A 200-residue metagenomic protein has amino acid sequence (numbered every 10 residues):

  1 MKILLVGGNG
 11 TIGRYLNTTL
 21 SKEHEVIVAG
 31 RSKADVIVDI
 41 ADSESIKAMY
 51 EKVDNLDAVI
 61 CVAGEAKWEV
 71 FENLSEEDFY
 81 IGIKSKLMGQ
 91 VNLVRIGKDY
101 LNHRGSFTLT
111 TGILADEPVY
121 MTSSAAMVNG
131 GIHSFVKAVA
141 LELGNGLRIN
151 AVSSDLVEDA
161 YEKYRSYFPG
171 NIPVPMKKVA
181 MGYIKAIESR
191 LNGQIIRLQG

Functional and structural regions predicted by a protein language model:
L4-T19: N-terminal Rossmann NAD(P)H-binding glycine-rich loop of SDR-like oxidoreductase domains
G30-E44: Rossmann-fold cofactor-recognition segment
I40-L56: Conserved Rossmann-fold cofactor-binding substructure of NAD(P)-dependent oxidoreductases
I60-E69: Conserved NAD(P)H cofactor-binding loop of Rossmann-fold oxidoreductase domains
V70-F71, D78-Y80: Substrate-binding pocket helix/loop in short-chain dehydrogenase/reductase
G82-I83, V91-N92, Y100, S106-I132 (+2 more regions): Catalytic loop of short-chain dehydrogenase/reductase
L147, A151, E158-E162, S166-G200: C-terminal helical subdomain
